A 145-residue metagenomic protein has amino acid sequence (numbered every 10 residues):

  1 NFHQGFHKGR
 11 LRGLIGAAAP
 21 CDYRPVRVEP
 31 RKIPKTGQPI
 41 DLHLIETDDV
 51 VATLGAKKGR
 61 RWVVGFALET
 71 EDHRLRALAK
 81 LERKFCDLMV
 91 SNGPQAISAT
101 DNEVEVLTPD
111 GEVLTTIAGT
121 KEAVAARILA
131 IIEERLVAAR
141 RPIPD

Functional and structural regions predicted by a protein language model:
N1-D145: A cross-family phosphate/adenosyl-ligand binding-site feature
